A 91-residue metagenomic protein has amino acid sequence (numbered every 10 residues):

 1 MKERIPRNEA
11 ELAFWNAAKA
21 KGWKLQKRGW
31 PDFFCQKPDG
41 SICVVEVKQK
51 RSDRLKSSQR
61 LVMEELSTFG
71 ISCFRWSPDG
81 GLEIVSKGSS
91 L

Functional and structural regions predicted by a protein language model:
M1-K27: Acidic-basic catalytic patches of nuclease active cores, encompassing PD-(D/E)XK and other metal-cofactor nuclease
G29-P31: Charge-enriched interaction surfaces
F33-C35, G40-R51: Conserved catalytic cores of phosphodiester-cleaving nucleases, focusing on short active-site segments
K48-C73: Basic, amphipathic alpha-helical patches used to engage nucleic acids or provide basic targeting signals, exemplified
L66-S89: Nucleic-acid nuclease catalytic cores
